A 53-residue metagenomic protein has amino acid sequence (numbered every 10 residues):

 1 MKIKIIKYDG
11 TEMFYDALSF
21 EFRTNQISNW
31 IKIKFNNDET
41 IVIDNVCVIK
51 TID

Functional and structural regions predicted by a protein language model:
M1-I6, I31-I33, D44, I49: Generic cytosolic/nucleocytoplasmic N-terminal low-complexity/intrinsically disordered segments
M1-N29: N-terminal acidic leader/helix
I6-G10, K34-N37, I52-D53: Short, flexible beta-strand-to-coil junctions
L18-E21, D38-D53: Structured surface patches comprising rigid loops and adjacent beta-strands/short helices at the edges of well-ordered
N25-T40: Short, surface-exposed secondary-structure junctions/capping segments
